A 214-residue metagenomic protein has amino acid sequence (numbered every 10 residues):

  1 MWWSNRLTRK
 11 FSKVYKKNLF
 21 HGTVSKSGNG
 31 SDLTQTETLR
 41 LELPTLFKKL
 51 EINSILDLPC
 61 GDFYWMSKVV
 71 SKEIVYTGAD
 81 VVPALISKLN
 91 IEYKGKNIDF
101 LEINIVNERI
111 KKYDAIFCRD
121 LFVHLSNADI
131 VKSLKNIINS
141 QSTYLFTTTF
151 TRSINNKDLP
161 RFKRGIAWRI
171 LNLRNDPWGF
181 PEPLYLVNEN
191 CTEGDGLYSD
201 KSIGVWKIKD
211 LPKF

Functional and structural regions predicted by a protein language model:
M1-K112, A128-F214: Class I (Rossmann-like) S-adenosyl-L-methionine-dependent methyltransferase catalytic domain, capturing the SAM-binding
F117: A conserved beta-strand element that flanks and buttresses the S-adenosyl-L-methionine
L121: Hydrophobic adenine-recognition pocket in adenosine-nucleotide-binding enzymes
H124-L125: A short His-aromatic
